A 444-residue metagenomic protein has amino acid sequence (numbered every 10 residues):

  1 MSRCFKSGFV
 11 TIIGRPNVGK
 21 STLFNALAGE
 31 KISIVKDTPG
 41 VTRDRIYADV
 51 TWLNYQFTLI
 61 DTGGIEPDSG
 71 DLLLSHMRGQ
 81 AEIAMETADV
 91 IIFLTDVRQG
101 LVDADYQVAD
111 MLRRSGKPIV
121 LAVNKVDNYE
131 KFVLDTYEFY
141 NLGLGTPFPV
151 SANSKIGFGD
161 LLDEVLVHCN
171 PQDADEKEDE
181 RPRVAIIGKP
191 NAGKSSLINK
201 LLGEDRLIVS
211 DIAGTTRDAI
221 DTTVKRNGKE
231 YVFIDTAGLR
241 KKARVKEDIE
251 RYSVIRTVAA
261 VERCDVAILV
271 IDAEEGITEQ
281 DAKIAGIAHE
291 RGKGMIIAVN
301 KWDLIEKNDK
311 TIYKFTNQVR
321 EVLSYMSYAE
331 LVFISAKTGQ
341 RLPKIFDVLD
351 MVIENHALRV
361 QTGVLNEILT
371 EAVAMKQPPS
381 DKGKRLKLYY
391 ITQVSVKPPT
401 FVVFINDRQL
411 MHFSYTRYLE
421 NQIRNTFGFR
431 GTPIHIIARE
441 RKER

Functional and structural regions predicted by a protein language model:
M1-L74, I83, N170-V261: Conserved G1/Walker A P-loop phosphate-binding module
P39-V41, G64-E66, R98-G100, K125-E130 (+9 more regions): Conserved nucleotide-binding/hydrolysis micro-motifs of P-loop NTPases
D61, N124, F139, S151 (+3 more regions): Active-site glycine-centered loops adjacent to acidic/histidine catalytic or metal-binding residues that shape
R78-T146, V254-Y328: Conserved C-terminal guanine-recognition region of P-loop GTPase G domains, centered on the G4
P118-V120, D127-R181, L304-V360: Canonical P-loop GTPase G-domain recognition
A185, F346-M411, R417: Long, well-ordered amphipathic alpha-helical subdomains in the mid-to-C-terminal portions of large enzyme subunits
V319, Y415-F429: Short, non-transmembrane amphipathic alpha-helical segments
G428-E443: A short amphipathic beta-strand at an alpha->beta junction
